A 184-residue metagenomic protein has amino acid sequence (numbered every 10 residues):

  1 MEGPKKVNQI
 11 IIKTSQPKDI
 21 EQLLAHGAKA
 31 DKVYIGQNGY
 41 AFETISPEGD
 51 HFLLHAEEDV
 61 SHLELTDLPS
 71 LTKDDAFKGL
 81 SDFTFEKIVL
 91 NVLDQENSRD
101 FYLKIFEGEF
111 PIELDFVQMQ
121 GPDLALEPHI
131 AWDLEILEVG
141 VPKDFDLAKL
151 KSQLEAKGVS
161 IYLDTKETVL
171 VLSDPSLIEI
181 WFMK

Functional and structural regions predicted by a protein language model:
M1, F83, I88-D123: Core segments of cupin and vicinal oxygen chelate
M1-E2, D75-G79, A125-H129: Short, flexible, solvent-exposed loop/turn segments with mixed acidic/basic and small polar residues
M1-K6, K13-T14: DNA polymerase sliding clamps and clamp-related checkpoint/processivity subunits
V7-I10, D59-R99, L134-L137: N-terminal beta-strand motif that seeds the catalytic metal site of vicinal oxygen chelate
I11, A25, L65-K78, E113-V117 (+2 more regions): N-terminal secretory/membrane-targeting helices
I11-H51, L93-N97, G121, L137-K184: Vicinal oxygen chelate
G49-D59: A contiguous, low-structure linker/loop signature
F110-V139, L147-L150: Acidic/His-leaning functional-site neighborhoods
